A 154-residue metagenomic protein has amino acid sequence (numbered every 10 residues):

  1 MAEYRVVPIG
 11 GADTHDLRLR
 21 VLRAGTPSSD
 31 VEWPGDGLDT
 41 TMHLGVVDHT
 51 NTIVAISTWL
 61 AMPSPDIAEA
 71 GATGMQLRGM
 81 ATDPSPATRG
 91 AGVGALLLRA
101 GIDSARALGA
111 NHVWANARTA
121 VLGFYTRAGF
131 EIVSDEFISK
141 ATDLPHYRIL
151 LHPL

Functional and structural regions predicted by a protein language model:
M1-V54: Short amphipathic alpha-helix that is part of the acyltransferase structural core
R18, Y125, F130: Conserved active-site tyrosine of GNAT-family acetyltransferases
G45, T52-P63, Q76-A81: Conserved beta-strand in the GNAT
E69-S85: Conserved acetyl-CoA binding element of GNAT-fold acetyltransferases
T82, R89-D103: Conserved acetyl-CoA-binding loop-helix of GNAT-fold acetyltransferases
D103-R118: Conserved GNAT acetyl-CoA-binding A-motif
W114-N116, E131-R148: Conserved catalytic-core motifs of GNAT/GCN5-like acyltransferases
